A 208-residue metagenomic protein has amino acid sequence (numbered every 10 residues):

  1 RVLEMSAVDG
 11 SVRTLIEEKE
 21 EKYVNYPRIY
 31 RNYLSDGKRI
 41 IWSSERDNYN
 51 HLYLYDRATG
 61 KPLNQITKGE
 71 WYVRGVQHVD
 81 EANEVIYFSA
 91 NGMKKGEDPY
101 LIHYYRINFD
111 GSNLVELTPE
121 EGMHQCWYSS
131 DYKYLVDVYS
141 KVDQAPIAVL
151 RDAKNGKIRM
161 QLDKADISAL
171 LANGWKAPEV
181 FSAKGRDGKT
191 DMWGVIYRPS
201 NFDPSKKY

Functional and structural regions predicted by a protein language model:
R1-E4, V12-R31, G75-E81, I102 (+1 more regions): Non-catalytic accessory segments flanking enzyme active sites
R1-S6, R31-N48, D56, I66 (+6 more regions): Beta-strand C-termini and the immediately following turn/loop, strongest in propeller blades
A7-G10, R57-G60, N108-S112, A153-N155: Short loop/turn segments that connect beta-strands within beta-propeller blades
S11, D36, N48, P62 (+4 more regions): Cysteine-rich, disulfide-stabilized extracellular repeat modules
T14-I16, H51-K68, H103: Polyanionic (Asp/Glu-rich) segments that form extended negatively charged tracts
Y49, K207: Calcium-binding loop positions in Ca2+-binding modules
Y72: C-terminal subdomain of alpha/beta-hydrolase-fold enzymes, centered on the catalytic histidine and its supporting
